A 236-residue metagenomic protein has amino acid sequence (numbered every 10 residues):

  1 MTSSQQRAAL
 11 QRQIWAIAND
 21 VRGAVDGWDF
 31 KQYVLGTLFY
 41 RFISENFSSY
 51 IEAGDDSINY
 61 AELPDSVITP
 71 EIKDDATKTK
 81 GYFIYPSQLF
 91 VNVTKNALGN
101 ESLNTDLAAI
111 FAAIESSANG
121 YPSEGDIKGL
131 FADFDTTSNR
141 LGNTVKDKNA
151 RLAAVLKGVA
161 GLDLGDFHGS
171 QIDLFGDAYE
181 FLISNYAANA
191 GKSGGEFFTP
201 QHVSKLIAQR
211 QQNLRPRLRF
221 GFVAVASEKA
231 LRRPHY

Functional and structural regions predicted by a protein language model:
M1-L206, R210-Q211: Non-catalytic, mostly N-terminal accessory regions of nucleic-acid modification and defense proteins
S193-Y236: Conserved S-adenosyl-L-methionine
